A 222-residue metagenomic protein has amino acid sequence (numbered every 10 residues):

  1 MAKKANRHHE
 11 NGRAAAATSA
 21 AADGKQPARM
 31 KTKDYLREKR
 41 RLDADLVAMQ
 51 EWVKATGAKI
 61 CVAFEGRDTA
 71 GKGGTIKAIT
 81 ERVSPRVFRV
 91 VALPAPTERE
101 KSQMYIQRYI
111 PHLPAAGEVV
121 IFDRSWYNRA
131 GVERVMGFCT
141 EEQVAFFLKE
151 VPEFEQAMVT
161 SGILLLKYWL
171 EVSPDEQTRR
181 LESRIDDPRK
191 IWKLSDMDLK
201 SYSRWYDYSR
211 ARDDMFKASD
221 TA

Functional and structural regions predicted by a protein language model:
M1-A222: Glycine-rich phosphate-binding loop of ATP-dependent small-molecule kinases
